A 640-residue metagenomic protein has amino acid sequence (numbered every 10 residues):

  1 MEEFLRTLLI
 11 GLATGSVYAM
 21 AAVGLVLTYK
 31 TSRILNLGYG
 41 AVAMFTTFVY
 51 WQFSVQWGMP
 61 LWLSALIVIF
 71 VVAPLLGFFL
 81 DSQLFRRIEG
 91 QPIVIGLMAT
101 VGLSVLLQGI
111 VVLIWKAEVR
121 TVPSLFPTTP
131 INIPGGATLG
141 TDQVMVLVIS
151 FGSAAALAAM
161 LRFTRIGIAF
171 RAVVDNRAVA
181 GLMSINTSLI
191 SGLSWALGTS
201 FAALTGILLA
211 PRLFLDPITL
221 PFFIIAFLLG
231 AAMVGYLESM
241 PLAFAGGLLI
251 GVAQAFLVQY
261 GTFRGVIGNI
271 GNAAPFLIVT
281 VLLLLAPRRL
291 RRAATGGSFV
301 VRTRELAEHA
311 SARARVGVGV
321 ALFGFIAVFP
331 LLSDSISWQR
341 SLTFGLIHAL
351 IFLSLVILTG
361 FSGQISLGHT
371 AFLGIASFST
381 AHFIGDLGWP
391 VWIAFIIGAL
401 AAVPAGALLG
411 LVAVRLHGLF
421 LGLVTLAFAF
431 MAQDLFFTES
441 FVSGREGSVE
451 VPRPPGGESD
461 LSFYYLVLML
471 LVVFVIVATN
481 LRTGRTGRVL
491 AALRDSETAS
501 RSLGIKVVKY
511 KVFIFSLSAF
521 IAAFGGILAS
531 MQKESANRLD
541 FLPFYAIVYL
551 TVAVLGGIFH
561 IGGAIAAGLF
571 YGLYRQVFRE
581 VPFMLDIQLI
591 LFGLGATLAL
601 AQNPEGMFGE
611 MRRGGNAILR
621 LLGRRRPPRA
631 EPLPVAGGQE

Functional and structural regions predicted by a protein language model:
E3-T7, V49-Q56, L209-P211, A231-V234 (+5 more regions): Interhelical loop and adjacent transmembrane-helix boundary motif in polytopic membrane transport permeases
L5-A13, F85, S188, S311: Alpha-helical membrane-interface segments at transmembrane helix boundaries
L9, T31-F79, Q83, I88 (+7 more regions): Membrane-embedded helix boundary and interhelical linker motif in transport proteins
G15-G24, G181, I185-L209, A245-G246 (+3 more regions): Transmembrane alpha-helices
V17, G40, Q91-V119, T138 (+1 more regions): Transmembrane alpha-helices and adjacent helix-loop boundaries
G24-L35, A203-T219, M233, A523-R538: Non-cytoplasmic
Y39-V42, R212-E238, A245-G246, I250 (+2 more regions): Glycine-rich helix-loop "coupling/hinge" segments at transmembrane-helix boundaries in multipass transporters
I166-S191, G487-V508: Short cytoplasmic-facing helical segments at TM-TM junctions of multi-pass membrane proteins
